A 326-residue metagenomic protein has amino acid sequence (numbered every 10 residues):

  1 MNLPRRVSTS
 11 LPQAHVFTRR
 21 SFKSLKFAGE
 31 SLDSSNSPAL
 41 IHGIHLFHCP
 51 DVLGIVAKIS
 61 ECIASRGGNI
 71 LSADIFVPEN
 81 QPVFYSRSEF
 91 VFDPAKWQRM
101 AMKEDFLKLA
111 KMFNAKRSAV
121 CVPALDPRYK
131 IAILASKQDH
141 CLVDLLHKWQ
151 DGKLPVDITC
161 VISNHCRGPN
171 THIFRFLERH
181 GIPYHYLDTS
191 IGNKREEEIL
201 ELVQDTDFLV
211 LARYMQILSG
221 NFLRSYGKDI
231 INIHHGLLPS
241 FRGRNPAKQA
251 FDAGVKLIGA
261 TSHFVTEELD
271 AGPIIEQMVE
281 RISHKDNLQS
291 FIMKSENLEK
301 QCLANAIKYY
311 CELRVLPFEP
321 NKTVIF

Functional and structural regions predicted by a protein language model:
M1-D33: N-terminal mitochondrial targeting presequence
R5, F17, F76-F326: One-carbon transfer enzymes
E30-P38, C121-L125: Flexible hinge/switch segments at interdomain interfaces of large molecular machines
N36-A39, N80-P82: Short, flexible turn/loop "capping" segments at secondary-structure junctions
S37-C49: Short glycine-/aliphatic-rich beta-strand segments at the starts of folded cytosolic domains
L46-I55, K96, A135: Short, surface-exposed ligand-recognition loops at beta-strand->loop->(often short) alpha-helix junctions that present
V52-S72: Short amphipathic alpha-helix segments
